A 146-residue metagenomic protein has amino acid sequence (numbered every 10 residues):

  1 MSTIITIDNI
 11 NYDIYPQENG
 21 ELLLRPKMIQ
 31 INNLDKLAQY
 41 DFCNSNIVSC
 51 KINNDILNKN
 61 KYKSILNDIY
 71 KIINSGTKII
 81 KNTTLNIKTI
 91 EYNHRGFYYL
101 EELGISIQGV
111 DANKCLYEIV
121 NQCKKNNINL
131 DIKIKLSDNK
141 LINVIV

Functional and structural regions predicted by a protein language model:
M1-V146: Intrinsically disordered, charged low-complexity linkers and terminal tails that flank or connect structured domains
